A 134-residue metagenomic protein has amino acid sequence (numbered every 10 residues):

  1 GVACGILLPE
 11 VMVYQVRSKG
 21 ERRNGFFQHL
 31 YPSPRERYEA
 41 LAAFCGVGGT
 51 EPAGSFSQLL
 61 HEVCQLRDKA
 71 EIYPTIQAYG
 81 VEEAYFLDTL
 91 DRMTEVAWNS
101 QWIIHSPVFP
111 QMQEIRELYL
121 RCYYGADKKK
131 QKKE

Functional and structural regions predicted by a protein language model:
V2-Y85, I104, K128: Gly/Pro-rich interdomain helix-loop hinge
Y85-E134: Short, amphipathic C-terminal "tail helix"
